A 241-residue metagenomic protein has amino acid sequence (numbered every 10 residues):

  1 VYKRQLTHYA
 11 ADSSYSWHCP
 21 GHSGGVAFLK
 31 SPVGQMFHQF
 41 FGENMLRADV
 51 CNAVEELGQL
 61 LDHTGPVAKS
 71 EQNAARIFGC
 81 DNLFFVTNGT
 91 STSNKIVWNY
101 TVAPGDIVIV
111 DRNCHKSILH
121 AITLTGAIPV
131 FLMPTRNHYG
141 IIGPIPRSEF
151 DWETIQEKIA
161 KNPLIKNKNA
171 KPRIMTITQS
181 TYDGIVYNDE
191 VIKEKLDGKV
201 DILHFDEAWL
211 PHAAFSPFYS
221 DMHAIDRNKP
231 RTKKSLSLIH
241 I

Functional and structural regions predicted by a protein language model:
V1-Q5, I239-I241: Conserved small/polar residues in nucleotide/adenosyl-binding loops
K3-A48: N-terminal glycine-rich, Lys/His-bearing helix-loop that initiates the first secondary-structure elements of many
H22-P32, A48-E55, V110-C114, P146 (+1 more regions): Short, mixed-charge, low-aromatic patches
V33-Q39, N82-F85, T154, K158: Short acidic/polar alpha-helix capping motifs at helix-coil junctions
Q39-T92: Conserved N-terminal alpha-helix of the aminotransferase class I/II PLP-enzyme fold
G58-Q59, V86, D106-I107, S180-T181: A generic structural signal for short
N73-I77, T92-A103, I109-I239: Conserved PLP-enzyme active-site core in the AAT-like
